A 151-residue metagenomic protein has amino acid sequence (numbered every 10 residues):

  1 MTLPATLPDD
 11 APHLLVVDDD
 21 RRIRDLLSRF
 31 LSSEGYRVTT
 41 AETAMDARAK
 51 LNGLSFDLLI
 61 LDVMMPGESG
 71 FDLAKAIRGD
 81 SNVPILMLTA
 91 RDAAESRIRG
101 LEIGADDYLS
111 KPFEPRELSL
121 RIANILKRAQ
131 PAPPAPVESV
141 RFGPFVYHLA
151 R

Functional and structural regions predicted by a protein language model:
D10-H13, L126-R151: Short, Lys/Arg-enriched segments at the junction into DNA-binding effector domains of transcriptional regulators
R24, P66, A93, K111: The feature encodes the CheY-like receiver
D25-S33: Charged docking surfaces used in two-component/phosphorelay signaling
G35-T43, K50: Short hydrophobic/Thr-rich beta-strand motif most characteristic of the beta2 strand and flanking loop of CheY-like
T43, S69-D72, S96: Acidic catalytic/metal-coordinating carboxylates
A49, F71-N82: Short amphipathic alpha-helix used as the core "switch/output" element in two-component signaling
L54-I60, M65: Active-site beta3 strand of CheY-like receiver
